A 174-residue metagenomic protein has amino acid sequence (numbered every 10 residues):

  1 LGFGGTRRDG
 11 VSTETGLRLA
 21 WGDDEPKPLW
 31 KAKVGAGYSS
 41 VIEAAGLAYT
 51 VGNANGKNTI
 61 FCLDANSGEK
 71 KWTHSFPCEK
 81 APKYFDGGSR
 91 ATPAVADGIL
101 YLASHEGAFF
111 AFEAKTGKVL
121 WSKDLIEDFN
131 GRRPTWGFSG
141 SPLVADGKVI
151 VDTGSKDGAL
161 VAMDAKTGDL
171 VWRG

Functional and structural regions predicted by a protein language model:
L1-G174: Noncatalytic, solvent-exposed loop/strand surfaces of beta-propeller-type extracellular/periplasmic domains
